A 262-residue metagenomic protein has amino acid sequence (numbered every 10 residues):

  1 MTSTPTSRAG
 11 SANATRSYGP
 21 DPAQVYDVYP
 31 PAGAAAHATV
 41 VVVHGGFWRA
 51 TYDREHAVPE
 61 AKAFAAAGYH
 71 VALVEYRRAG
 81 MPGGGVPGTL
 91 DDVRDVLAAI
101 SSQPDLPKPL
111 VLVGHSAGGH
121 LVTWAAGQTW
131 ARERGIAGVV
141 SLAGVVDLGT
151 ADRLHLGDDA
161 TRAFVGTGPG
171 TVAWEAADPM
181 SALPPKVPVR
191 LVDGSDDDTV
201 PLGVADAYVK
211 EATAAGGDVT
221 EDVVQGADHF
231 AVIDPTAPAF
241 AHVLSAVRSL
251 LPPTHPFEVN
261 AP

Functional and structural regions predicted by a protein language model:
M1-A34: N-terminal cap/lid segment of alpha/beta-hydrolase-fold proteins
D21, V145, G149-S181: Mobile cap/lid helix-loop segments that gate and shape the active-site cleft of serine hydrolases
A32-A36, V40-A63: Short, surface-exposed "cap/lid" segments of acyl-processing enzymes
T51-A61, A67, A72-P109: Catalytic nucleophile-loop/oxyanion-hole region of alpha/beta-hydrolase and closely related hydrolase-like folds
A98-H155: Primarily recognizes the serine-hydrolase "nucleophile elbow" in alpha/beta-hydrolase and SGNH/GDSL folds
L191-D193, D197: Short beta-strand/loop motif that positions the catalytic acidic residue of the alpha/beta-hydrolase fold
D198-A207: Conserved alpha/beta-hydrolase "acid-adjacent" motif
D206-V209, T213-P262: C-terminal catalytic histidine-bearing segment of alpha/beta-hydrolase fold enzymes
